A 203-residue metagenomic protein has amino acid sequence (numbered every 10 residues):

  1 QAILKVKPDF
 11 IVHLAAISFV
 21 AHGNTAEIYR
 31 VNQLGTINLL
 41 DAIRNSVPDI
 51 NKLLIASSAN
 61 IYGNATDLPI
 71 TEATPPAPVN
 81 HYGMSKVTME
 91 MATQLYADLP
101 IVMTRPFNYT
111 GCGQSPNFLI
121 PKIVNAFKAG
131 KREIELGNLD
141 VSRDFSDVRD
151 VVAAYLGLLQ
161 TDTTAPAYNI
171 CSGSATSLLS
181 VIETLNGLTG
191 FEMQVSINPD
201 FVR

Functional and structural regions predicted by a protein language model:
Q1-V31: NAD(P)H-binding glycine-rich loop region in Rossmannoid oxidoreductase-like domains and their noncatalytic homologs
F10, G35-N38, N80-G83, T88-M89 (+1 more regions): Conserved cofactor-binding/catalytic machinery of classical short-chain dehydrogenase/reductase
H13, I37-H81: Conserved Rossmann-fold NAD(P)-dependent oxidoreductase catalytic core, especially the SDR/UDP-sugar
G35, L39-I43, A92-T93, A154 (+1 more regions): Hydrophobic positions on the long internal alpha-helix of Rossmann-like NAD(P)-dependent oxidoreductase domains
K52, S57-S58, E90-C112, V124: Conserved beta-loop-beta element that borders a ligand/cofactor-binding pocket
Y62-G63, A77-H81, V102-P121, S142: Flexible, glycine-rich beta-alpha linker
N64-T66, A77-V102, F127-K128: Active-site Tyr-X1-5-Lys
K128-R203: C-terminal substrate-binding subdomain of Rossmann-fold SDR/epimerase-dehydratase oxidoreductases
